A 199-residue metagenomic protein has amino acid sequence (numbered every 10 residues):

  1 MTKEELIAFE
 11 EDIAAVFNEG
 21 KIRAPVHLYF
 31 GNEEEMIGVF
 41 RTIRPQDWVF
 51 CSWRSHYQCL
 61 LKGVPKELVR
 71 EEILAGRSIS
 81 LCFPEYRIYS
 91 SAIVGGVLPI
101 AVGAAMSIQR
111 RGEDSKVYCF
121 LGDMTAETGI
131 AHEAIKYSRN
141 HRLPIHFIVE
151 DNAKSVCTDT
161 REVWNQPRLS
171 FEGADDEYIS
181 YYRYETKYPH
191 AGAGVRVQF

Functional and structural regions predicted by a protein language model:
M1-P25: Cofactor-/ligand-binding subdomain signature composed of acidic, glycine-rich, tryptophan-containing flexible loops
T2, T42, T125-T128, T158-T160 (+1 more regions): Residue-identity detector for threonine
T2-K3, V16-F17, G112-S115, F147: A short alpha-helix capping/helix-coil boundary motif
L6, E85-Y86, V156: Membrane-interacting alpha-helical segments
I13, V49-C51, R70, F147 (+1 more regions): Generic structural hydrophobic/aromatic packing signal, biased to beta-strands
A14, K21-H141, N165: Cofactor-binding active-site loop characterized by glycine-rich and histidine/acidic residues
H141-F199: Thiamine diphosphate
